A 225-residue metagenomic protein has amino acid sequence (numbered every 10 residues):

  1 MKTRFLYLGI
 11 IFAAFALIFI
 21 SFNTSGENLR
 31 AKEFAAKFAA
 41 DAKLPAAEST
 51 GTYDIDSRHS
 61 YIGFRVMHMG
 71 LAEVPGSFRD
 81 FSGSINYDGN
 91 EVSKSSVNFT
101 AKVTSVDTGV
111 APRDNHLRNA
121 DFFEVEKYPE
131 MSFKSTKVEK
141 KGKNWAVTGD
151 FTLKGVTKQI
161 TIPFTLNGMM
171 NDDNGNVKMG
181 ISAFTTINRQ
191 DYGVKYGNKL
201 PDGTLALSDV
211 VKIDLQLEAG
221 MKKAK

Functional and structural regions predicted by a protein language model:
M1-F5: Positively charged n-region of N-terminal signal peptides that target proteins for export
Y7-L8, G26: Long, acidic, intrinsically disordered low-complexity segments
G9-I20: Bacterial N-terminal signal peptides
S21-K225: Low-complexity, acidic/polar, glycine-enriched regions of mature
